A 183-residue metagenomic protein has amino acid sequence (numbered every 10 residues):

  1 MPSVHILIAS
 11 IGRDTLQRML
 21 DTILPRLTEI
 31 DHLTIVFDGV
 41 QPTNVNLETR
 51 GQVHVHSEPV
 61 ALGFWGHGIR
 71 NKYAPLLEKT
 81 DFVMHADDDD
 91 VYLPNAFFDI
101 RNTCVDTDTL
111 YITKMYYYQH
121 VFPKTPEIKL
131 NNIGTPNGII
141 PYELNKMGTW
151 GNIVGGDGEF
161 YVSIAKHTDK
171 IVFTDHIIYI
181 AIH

Functional and structural regions predicted by a protein language model:
G12-R26: Short, well-formed alpha-helical segments that are part of the catalytic scaffolds of diverse glycosyltransferases
P42-K79: Active-site-proximal specificity loops/subdomain of glycosyltransferases
T80-V91: Short beta-strand-to-loop acidic/aromatic patch adjacent to the donor-nucleotide binding site
D90-N102: Acidic donor-binding/catalytic loop of UDP-sugar-dependent glycosyltransferases, especially processive GT2
Y111-K124: Short beta-strand-to-loop element that shapes/binds the nucleotide-sugar donor at the catalytic cleft/hinge
K114, I171-I178: Catalytic beta-strand/loop signature of glycosyltransferases that borders the donor
N132-M147: Conserved nucleotide-sugar donor-binding and metal-coordinating catalytic region shared by glycosyltransferases
V154-F160: Acidic donor-binding loop at a coil-to-helix junction in glycosyltransferase catalytic cores that engages
